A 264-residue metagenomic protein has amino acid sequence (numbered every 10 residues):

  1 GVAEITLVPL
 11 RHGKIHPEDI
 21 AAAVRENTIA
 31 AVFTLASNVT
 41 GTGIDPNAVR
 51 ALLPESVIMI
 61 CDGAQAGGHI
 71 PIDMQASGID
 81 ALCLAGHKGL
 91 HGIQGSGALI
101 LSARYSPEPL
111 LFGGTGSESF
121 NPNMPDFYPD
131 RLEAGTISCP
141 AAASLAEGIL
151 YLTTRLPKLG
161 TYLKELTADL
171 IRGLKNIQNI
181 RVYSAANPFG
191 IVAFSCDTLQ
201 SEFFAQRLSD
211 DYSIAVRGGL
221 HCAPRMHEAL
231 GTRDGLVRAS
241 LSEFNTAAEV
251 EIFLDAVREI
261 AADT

Functional and structural regions predicted by a protein language model:
G1-T264: Pyridoxal 5′-phosphate
